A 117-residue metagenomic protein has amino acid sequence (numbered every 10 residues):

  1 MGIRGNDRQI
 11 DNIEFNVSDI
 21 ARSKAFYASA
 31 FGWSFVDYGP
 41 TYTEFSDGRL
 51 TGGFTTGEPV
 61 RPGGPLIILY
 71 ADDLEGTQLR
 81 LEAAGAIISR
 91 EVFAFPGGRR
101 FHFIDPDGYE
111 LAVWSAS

Functional and structural regions predicted by a protein language model:
M1-R22, P65-I67, S117: N-terminal beta-strand motif that seeds the catalytic metal site of vicinal oxygen chelate
N12, E44, G53, E91 (+1 more regions): Conserved beta-strand positions that form and line the central face of beta-propeller blades
I13, S23, Y27, T77 (+1 more regions): Hydrophobic pocket/interface hotspot
D19-W33: Amphipathic alpha-helical segments
A30-F35, G85-I87: Conserved acetyl-CoA-binding loop of GNAT-fold acetyltransferases
W33-P65, L111-S115: Conserved short beta-strand elements that form part of the metal-binding/catalytic scaffold of enzyme active sites
I68-E110: Vicinal oxygen chelate
P96, A116-S117: A short acidic/small-residue loop/turn micro-motif
